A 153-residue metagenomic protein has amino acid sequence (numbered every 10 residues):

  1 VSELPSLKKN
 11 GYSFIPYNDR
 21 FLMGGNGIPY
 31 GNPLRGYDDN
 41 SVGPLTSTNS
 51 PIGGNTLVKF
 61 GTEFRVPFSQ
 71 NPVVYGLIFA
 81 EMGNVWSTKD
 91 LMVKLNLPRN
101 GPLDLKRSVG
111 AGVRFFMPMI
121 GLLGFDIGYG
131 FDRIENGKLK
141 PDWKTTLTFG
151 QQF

Functional and structural regions predicted by a protein language model:
V1-S69, V73-V74, I78-N96, G137 (+1 more regions): C-terminal outer-membrane beta-barrel translocator/porin domains of Gram-negative envelope proteins and their
L57-G61, K106-G110, D142-K144: Transmembrane beta-barrel architecture of outer-membrane proteins
E63-P67, A111-F116: Short basic/hydrophobic patches in alpha-helices and adjacent helix-turn junctions that form amphipathic surface motifs
P72, F131-D142: Solvent-exposed loop/turn segments connecting transmembrane beta-strands in outer-membrane beta-barrel proteins
P72-V74, F115-F125: Repeated loop/turn-to-beta-strand initiation elements of outer-membrane beta-barrel proteins
K89, P102, Y129, I134 (+1 more regions): Beta-stranded membrane pore/translocator domains
M92-A111: A short alpha/beta connector and helix-capping loop motif
V113-F115, D142-F153: Outer-membrane beta-barrel "beta-signal"
